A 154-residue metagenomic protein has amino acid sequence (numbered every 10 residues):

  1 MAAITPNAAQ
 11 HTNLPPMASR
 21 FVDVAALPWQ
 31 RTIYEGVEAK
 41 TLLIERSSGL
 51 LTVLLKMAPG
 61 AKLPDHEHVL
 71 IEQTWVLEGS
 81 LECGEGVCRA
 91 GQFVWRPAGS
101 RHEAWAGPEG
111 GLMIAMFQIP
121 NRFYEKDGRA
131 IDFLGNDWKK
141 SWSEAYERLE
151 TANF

Functional and structural regions predicted by a protein language model:
M1-S48, R129-F154: A short, N-terminal "cap"/entry segment at the start of jelly-roll beta-barrel domains of the cupin/DSBH fold
G36-E67, P97-R101: Conserved short histidine dyad/triad with adjacent acidic residue
A58-P59, H68-C83: Glycine- and acidic-residue-biased ligand/ion/polar-headgroup-sensing regions
G60, G84, P120-R122: Short coil/turn motifs at secondary-structure junctions
C83-E103: Short acidic-glycine-tyrosine-enriched beta hairpin
A98-D127: Ligand-binding loop in jelly-roll beta-barrel domains
